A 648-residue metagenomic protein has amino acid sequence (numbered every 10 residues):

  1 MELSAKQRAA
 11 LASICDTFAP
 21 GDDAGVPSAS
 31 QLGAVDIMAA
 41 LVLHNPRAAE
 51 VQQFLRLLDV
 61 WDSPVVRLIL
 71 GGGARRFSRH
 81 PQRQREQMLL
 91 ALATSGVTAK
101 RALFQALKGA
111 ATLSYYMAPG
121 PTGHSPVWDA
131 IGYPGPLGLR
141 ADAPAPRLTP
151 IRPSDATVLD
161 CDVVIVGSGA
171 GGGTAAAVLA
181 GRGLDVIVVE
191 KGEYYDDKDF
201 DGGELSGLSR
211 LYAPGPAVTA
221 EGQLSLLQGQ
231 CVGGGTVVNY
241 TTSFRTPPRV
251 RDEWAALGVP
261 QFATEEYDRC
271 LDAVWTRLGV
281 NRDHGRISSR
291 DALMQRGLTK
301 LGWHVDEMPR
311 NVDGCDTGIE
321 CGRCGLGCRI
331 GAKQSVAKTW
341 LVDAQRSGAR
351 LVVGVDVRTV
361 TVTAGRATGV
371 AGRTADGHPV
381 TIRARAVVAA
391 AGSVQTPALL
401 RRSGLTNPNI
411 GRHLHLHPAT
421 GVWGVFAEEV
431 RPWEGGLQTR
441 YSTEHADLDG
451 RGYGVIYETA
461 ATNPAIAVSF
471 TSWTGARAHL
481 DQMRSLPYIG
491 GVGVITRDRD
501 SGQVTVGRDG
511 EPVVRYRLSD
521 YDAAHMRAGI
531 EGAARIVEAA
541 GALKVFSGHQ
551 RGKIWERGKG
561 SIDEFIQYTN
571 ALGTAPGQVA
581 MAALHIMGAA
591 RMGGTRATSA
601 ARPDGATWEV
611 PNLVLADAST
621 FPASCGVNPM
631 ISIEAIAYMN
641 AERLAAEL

Functional and structural regions predicted by a protein language model:
M1-Y116, P126: Flexible, low-complexity segments enriched for small/polar residues
A40-R47, V60-L68, E86-M88, S95-T98 (+6 more regions): C-terminal lid/capping helical subdomain adjacent to the catalytic/cofactor pocket in oxidative enzymes
S114-Y116, G120, H124-P153, Q261-R358 (+2 more regions): Conserved redox-cofactor binding core of oxidoreductases
D160-V188: N-terminal Rossmann-like FAD-binding beta1-loop-alpha1 element of flavoenzymes
G169-A170, V394, T620: Residue-level detector of alpha-helix initiation sites
V178-I187, G192-E204, S225, C231 (+7 more regions): Glycine-rich loop(s) and the adjacent beta-strand/alpha-helix scaffold that form part
S206-D283, C328, G491, I495-S501: Redox-cofactor-proximal catalytic regions of oxidoreductases
N239, L257-P260, N407-V537, A575-P576 (+3 more regions): FAD cofactor-binding and catalytic pocket of flavoenzymes
